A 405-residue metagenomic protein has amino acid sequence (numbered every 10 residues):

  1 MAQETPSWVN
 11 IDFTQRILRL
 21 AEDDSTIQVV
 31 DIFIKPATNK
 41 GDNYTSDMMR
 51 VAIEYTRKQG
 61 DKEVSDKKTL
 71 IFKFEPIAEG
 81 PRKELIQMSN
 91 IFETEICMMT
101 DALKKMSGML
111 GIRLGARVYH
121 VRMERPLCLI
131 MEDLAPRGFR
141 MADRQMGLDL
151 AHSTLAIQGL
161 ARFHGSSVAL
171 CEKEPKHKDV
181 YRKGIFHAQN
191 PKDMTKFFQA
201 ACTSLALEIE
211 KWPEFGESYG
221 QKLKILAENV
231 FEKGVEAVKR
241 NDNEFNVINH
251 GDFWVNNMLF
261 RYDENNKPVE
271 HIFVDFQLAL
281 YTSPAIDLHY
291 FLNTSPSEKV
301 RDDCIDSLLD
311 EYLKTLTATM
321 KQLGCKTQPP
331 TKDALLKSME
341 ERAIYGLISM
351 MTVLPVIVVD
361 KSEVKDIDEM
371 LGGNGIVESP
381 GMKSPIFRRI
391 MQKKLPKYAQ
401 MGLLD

Functional and structural regions predicted by a protein language model:
M1-D47, E54-K67, E174, K222-E244 (+3 more regions): Regulatory N- and C-terminal appendages and interdomain linkers associated with kinase/kinase-like NTP transferase
A2, G138-H250, L259-K267, E369-D405: ATP-dependent phospho-/nucleotidyl transfer catalytic cores
K35-T203, T282-A285, V300, Q322: Conserved ATP-binding subdomain of kinase catalytic cores across diverse folds
T69, C128, N246-I248, H271: Hydrophobic "anchor" residues on beta-strands that sit immediately upstream of conserved functional sites
F72, G251, V274: Active-site flanking residues adjacent to catalytic metal/cofactor-binding acidic residues
T94, A151, L155-Q158, A200 (+8 more regions): Generic recognition of stable, solvent-exposed alpha-helical segments in well-folded globular domains
C97, D101, L278-Q322, Y345-E378: Active-site activation/catalytic loop segments of kinase-like enzymes and analogous catalytic loops in related
N243, V255-S295: Catalytic activation segment of kinase domains across protein kinase-like and atypical kinase folds
